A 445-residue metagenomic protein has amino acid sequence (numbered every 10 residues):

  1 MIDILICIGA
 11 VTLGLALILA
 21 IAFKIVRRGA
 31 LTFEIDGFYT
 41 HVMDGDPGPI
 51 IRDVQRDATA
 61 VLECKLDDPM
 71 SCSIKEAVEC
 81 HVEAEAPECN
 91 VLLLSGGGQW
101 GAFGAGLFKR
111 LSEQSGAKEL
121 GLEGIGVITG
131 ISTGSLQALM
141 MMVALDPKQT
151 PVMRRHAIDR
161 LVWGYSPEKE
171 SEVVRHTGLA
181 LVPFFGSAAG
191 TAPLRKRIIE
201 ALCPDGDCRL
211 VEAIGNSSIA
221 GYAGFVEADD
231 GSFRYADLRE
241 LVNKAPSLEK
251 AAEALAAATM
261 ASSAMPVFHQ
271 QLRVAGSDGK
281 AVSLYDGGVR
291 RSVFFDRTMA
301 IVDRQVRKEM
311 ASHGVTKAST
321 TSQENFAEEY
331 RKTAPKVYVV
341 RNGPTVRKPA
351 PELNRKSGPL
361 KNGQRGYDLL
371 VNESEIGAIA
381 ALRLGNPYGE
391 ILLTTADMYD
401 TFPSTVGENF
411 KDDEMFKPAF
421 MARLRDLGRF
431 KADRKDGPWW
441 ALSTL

Functional and structural regions predicted by a protein language model:
D3-G29: N-terminal type II signal-anchor transmembrane helix that functions as the membrane-insertion/stop-transfer segment
D3-I4, R341-P344, L360-L445: C-terminal helical/tail subdomains of lipid-metabolizing enzymes
L19-G106, P183-F185: Active-site catalytic motif of lipid deacylating hydrolases and related acyltransferases
V91-L93, W100-A192, K196-I198, L238-L248 (+2 more regions): Patatin-like phospholipase
W100-F103, A138-L139, D207, S232 (+2 more regions): Extracytoplasmic/secreted cell-surface and envelope-processing proteins
L111-S115, S132, M140-L145, V162-V173 (+9 more regions): Sec/Tat-exported extracytoplasmic proteins
G215-R307: Active-site gating loop/helix substructures
V293-F294, M299-A300, K308-V315, E329-I379: Internal helical hairpin/lid segments
